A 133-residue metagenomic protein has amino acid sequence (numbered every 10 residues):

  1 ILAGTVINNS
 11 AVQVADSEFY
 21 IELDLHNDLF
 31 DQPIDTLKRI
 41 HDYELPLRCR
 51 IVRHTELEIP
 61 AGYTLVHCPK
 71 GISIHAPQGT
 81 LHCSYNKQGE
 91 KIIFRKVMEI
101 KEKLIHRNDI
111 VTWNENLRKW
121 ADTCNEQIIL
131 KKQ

Functional and structural regions predicted by a protein language model:
I1-Q133: A sensor for short, sequence-defined functional sites
